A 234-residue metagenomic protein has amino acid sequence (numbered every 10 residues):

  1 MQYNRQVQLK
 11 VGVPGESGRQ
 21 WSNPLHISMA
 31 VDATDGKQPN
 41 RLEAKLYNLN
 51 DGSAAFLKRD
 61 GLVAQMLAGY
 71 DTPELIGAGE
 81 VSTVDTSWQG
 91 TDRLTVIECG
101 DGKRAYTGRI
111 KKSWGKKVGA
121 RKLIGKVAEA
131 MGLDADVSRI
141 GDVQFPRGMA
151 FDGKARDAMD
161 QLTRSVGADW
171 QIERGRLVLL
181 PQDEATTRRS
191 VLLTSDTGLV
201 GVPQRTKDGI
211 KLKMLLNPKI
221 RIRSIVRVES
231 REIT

Functional and structural regions predicted by a protein language model:
M1-L57, D101-R104, R189-T234: Juxtamembrane "anchor/assembly" segments of surface/extracellular structural proteins
Q2-Y3, T83, D92-R104, M131-Q204: Short beta-strand-centered interaction patches in the first periplasmic/extracellular domains of large envelope
K37, T72-E74, G90, I172 (+2 more regions): A cross-taxa feature marking solvent-exposed loop/turn segments within ectodomains of secreted and single-pass membrane
N40-L42, L62, T95, V166-A168 (+3 more regions): Structural beta-strand/beta-sheet cores of well-ordered domains, especially the beta-sheet scaffolds that support
L49-M131: Surface-exposed cap/loop segments at beta↔alpha junctions
A78, R121-G125, R156-D160, G209 (+1 more regions): Extracytoplasmic/secreted envelope proteins and their assembly/folding machinery, especially bacterial periplasmic
W114-K122, M149-D157, N217: Soluble non-cytosolic domains of exported or imported proteins
